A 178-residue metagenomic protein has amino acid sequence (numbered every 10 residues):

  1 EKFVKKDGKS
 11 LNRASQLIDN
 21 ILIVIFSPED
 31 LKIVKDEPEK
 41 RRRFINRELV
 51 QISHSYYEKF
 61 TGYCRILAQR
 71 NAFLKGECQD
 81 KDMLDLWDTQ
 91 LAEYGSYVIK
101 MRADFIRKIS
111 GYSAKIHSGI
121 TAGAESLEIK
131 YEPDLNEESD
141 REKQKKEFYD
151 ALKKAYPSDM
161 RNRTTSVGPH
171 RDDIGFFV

Functional and structural regions predicted by a protein language model:
E1-K40, N46-Y56, S110, A114-K115 (+2 more regions): Nucleotide-state sensing region of NTPase/ATPase domains
Q16-D19, E39-F44, R65, L86-T89 (+1 more regions): Generic alpha-helical secondary structure signal
K32, T61-Y63, V167: Low-complexity, flexible helical/coil segments
I45, I52-R102: Long, non-coiled-coil amphipathic alpha-helical linker/lever segments that couple catalytic cores to other domains
C78-V178: Conserved NTPase motor "head" modules and their coupling/switch loops across ABC/AAA+ ATPases, GTPases, and GHKL ATPases
